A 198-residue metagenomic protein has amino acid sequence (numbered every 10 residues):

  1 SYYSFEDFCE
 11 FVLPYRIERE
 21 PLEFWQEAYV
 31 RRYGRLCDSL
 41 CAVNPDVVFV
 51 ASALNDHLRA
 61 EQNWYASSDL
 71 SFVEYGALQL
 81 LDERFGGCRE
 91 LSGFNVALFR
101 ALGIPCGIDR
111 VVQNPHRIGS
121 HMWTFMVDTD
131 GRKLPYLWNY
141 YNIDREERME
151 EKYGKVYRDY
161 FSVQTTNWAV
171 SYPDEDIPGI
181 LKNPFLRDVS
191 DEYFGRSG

Functional and structural regions predicted by a protein language model:
S1-E83: Secondary-structure boundary elements
Y3-V12, R16, W25-Q26, V30 (+10 more regions): Compositionally biased, intrinsically disordered low-complexity regions enriched in proline and serine
C41-H57, S68-L78, E83-R84, R89-I180: Hydrophobic/aromatic-rich core segments of domains that either
K182-G198: Surface beta-strand/loop "capping" patches
